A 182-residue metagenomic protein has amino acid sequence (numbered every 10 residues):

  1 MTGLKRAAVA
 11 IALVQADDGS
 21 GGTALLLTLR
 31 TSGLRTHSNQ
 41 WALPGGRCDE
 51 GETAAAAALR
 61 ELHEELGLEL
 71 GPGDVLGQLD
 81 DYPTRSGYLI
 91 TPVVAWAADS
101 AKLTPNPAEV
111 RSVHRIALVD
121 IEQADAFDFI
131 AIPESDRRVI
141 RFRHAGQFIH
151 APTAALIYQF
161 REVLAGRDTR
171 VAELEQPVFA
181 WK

Functional and structural regions predicted by a protein language model:
M1-A42, G46-A101, V110, A131 (+1 more regions): N-terminal leader/linker segments that precede catalytic domains of diphosphate-processing enzymes
P105-H144: NUDIX/MutT-family hydrolases
